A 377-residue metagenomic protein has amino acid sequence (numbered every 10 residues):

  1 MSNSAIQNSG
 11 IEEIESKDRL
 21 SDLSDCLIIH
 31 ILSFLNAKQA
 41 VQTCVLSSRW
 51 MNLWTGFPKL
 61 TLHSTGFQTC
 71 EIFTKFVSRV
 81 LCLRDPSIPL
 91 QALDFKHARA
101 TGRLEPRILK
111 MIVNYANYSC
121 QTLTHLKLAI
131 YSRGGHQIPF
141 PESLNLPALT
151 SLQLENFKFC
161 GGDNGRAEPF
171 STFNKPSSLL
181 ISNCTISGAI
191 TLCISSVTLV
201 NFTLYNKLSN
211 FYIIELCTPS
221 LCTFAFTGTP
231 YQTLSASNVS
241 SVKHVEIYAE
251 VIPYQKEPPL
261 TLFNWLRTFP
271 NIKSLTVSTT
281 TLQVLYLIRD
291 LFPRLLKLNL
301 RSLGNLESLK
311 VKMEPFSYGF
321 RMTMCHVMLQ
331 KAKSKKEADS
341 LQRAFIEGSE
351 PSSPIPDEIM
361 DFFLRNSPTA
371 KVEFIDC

Functional and structural regions predicted by a protein language model:
M1-C377: Non-core capping and flanking segments associated with repeat-based/extracellular domains
